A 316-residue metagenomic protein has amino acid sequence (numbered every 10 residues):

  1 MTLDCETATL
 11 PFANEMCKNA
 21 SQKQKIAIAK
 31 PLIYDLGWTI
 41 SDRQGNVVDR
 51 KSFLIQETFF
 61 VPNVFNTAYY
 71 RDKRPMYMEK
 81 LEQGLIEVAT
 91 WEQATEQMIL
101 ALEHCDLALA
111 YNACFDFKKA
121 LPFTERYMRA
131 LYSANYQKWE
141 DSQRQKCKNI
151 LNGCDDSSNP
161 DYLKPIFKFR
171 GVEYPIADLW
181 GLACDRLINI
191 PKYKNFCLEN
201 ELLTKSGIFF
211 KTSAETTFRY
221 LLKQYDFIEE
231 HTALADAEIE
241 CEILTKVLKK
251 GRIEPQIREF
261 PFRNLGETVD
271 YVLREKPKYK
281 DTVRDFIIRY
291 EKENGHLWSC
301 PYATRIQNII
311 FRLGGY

Functional and structural regions predicted by a protein language model:
M1-Y127: Conserved non-catalytic scaffold segment of RNase H-like nuclease domains
T2-L3, I28, Y174-I176, K205 (+1 more regions): Mature, folded catalytic cores of secreted/periplasmic enzymes
P31-N46, K168-R186, F218, L222-K223: A short, hydrophobic secondary-structure junction motif
A68-Y70, L187-E199, T212: Short, surface-exposed amphipathic charged segments that create phosphate/polyanion-binding patches used for binding
R71-P191: Conserved DEDDh/DEDDy metal-dependent 3′-5′ exonuclease domain
L107-C114, K118-K119, F123, C197-K280 (+1 more regions): Acidic, Mg2+-coordinating catalytic module of metal-dependent nucleases/exonucleases that use a two-metal-ion mechanism
D281-Y316: Acidic catalytic cores of enzymes that act on phosphate-bearing nucleotides/polynucleotides
